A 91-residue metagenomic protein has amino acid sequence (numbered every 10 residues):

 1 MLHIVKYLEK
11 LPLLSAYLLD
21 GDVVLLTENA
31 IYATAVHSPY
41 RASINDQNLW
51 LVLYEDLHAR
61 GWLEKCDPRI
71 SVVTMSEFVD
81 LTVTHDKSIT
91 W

Functional and structural regions predicted by a protein language model:
M1-K6, D86-T90: Short hydrophobic beta-strand segments
I4-L19, V23-V24, Y32, R41: Histidine-anchored nucleotide/phosphate-binding helix
L8-K10, Y54-A59: Short, polar loop motifs at secondary-structure junctions
D20-G21, Q47, H85-D86: Short, well-ordered alpha-helix to beta-strand connector turns
G21-N29, W62-K65: Short, basic, glycine/proline-bearing loop/turn elements
V23-E28, L49-D56: Short internal beta-strands
Y32-D46, A59-K65: N-terminal beta-loop-helix "entrance" segment that forms/cooperates in small-molecule cofactor or anionic ligand
W62-W91: C-terminal structural segments of small proteins and small subunits
